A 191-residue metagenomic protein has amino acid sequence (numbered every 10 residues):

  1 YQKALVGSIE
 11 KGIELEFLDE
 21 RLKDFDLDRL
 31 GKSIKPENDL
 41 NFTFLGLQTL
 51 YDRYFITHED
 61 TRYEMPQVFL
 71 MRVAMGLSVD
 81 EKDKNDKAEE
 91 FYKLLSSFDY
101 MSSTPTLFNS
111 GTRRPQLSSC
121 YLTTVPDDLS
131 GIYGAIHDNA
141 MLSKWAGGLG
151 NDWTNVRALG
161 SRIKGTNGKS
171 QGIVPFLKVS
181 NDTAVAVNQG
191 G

Functional and structural regions predicted by a protein language model:
Y1-G191: Extended catalytic cores of very large enzyme megasubunits
